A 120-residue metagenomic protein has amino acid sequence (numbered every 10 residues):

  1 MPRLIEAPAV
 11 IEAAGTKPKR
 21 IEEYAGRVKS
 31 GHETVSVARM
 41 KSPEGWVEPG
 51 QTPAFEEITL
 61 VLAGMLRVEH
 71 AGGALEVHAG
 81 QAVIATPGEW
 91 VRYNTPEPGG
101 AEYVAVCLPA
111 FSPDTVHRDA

Functional and structural regions predicted by a protein language model:
M1-T34, K41, P49, T115-A120: A short, N-terminal "cap"/entry segment at the start of jelly-roll beta-barrel domains of the cupin/DSBH fold
G26, A38-M40, I58, Q81 (+1 more regions): Hydrophobic/aromatic beta-strand elements that line small-molecule binding cavities or substrate pockets in beta-rich
G26-R27, V47-P53, H70, N94-P96 (+1 more regions): Short histidine-centered beta-strand/loop micro-motifs that create catalytic or ligand/metal-coordination sites
G31, P87-P113: Ligand-binding loop in jelly-roll beta-barrel domains
R39-S42, T52-V68, V106: Short, conserved beta-strand element in jelly-roll/cupin
M65-R67, A74, W90, G100: Structural motif
G72-G88: Short acidic-glycine-tyrosine-enriched beta hairpin
